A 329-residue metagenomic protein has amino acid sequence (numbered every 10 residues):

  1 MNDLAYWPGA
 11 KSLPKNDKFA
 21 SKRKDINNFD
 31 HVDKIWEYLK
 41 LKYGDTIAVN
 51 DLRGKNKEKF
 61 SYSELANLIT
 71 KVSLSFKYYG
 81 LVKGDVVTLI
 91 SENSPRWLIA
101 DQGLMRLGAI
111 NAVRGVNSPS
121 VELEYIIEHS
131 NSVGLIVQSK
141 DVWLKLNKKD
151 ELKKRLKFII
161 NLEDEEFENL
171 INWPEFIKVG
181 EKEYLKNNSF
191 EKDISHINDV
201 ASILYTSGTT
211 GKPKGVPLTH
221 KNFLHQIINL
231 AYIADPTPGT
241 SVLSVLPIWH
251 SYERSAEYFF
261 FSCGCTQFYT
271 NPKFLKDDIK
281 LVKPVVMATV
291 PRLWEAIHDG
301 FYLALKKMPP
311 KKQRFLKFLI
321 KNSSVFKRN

Functional and structural regions predicted by a protein language model:
M1-D3, R106-V179: Structural core segment of the AMP-binding/adenylate-forming
P8-K18, I35-F60: AMP-dependent adenylate-forming
I47, E181-Y205, K212, D235-S241: Conserved pre-ATP/AMP-binding loop-to-beta segment of ANL
A48-Q102, P119-E124, I177, H220: Conserved AMP-binding/adenylate-forming core of the ANL superfamily
G54, W143-I197, F301-N329: ANL superfamily adenylate-forming
K59-S63, A201-I227: Conserved AMP-binding A3 loop
V116-K148, Q226-L243, K273-V286: Conserved ATP-dependent adenylate/AMP-binding module captured primarily in the ANL superfamily
L224-S241, I248-N329: Conserved AMP-binding/adenylation subdomain of ANL enzymes
